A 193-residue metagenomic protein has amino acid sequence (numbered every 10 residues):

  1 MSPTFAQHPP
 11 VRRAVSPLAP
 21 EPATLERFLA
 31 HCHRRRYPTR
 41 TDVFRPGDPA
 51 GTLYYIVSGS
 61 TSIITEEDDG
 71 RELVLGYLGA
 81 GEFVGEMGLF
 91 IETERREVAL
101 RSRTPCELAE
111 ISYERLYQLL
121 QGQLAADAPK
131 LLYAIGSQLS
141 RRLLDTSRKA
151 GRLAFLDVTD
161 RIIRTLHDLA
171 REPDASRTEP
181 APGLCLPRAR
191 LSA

Functional and structural regions predicted by a protein language model:
M1-D42, G88-L89: Cyclic nucleotide-binding regulatory module and flanking cytosolic helices
S16, T41-T104: Cyclic nucleotide-binding regulatory domains
L25, G76-G136, L144: Cyclic-nucleotide recognition modules
L29, H33, S137-S140, L144 (+1 more regions): Amphipathic, well-packed alpha-helical segments that form the structural scaffold of globular domains
T52, L132-I135, V158: Amphipathic alpha-helix face/heptad-repeat signature
L120-A125, T146, L169-S176: Basic, amphipathic alpha-helical hairpins
S147-A150, A154: Transmembrane helical bundles of ABC transporter permease domains
L156-V158, R164-A193: Phosphate-/nucleic-acid-contacting segments
